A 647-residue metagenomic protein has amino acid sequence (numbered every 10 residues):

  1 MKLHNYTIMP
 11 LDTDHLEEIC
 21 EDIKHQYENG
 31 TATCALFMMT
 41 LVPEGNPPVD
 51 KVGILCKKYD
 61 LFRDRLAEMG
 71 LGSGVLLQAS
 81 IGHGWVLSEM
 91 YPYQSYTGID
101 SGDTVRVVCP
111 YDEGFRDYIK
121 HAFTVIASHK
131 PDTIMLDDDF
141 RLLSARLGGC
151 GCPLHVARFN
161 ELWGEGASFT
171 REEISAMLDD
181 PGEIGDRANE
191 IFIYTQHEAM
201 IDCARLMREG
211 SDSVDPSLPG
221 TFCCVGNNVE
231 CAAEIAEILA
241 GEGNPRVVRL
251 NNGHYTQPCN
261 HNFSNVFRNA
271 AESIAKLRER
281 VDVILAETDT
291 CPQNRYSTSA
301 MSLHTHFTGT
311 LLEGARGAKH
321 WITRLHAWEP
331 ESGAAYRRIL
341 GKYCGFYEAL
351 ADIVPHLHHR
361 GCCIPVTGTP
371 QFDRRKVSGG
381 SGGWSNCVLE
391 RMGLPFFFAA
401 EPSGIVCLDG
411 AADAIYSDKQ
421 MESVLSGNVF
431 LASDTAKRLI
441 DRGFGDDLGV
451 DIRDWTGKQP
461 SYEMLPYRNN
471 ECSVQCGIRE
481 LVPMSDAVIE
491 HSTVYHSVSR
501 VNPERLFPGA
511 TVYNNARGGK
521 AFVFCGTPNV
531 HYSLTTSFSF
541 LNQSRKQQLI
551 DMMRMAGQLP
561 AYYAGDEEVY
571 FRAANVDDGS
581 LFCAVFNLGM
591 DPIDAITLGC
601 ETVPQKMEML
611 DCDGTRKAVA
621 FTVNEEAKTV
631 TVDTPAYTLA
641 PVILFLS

Functional and structural regions predicted by a protein language model:
H4-D14, L41-C56, S101-D117, I184-D202 (+4 more regions): The substrate-binding groove and active-site-proximal loops of carbohydrate-active enzymes, especially glycoside
D12-E28, E113-I126, A232-I238, S299-T308: Short, acidic/polar
E17-P43, S128-T133, T305-G317, V388-F398: Catalytic domains of carbohydrate-active enzymes, especially glycoside hydrolases
D22-K24, T40-Y91: Aromatic-lined substrate-binding rim segments of carbohydrate-active enzymes
G30, M38-T40, D132, L143-R146 (+8 more regions): Hydrophobic targeting/anchoring helices
G72-H129, D138, L142-R146, W163-Y194 (+1 more regions): Active-site-adjacent "subsite" loops/lids of carbohydrate-active enzymes
I119, I126, I134, S211 (+2 more regions): Conserved, mostly hydrophobic/aromatic
S381, N386, R391, F398-E401 (+1 more regions): A conserved amphipathic helix/loop scaffold that creates a polar/acidic microenvironment used either to coordinate
